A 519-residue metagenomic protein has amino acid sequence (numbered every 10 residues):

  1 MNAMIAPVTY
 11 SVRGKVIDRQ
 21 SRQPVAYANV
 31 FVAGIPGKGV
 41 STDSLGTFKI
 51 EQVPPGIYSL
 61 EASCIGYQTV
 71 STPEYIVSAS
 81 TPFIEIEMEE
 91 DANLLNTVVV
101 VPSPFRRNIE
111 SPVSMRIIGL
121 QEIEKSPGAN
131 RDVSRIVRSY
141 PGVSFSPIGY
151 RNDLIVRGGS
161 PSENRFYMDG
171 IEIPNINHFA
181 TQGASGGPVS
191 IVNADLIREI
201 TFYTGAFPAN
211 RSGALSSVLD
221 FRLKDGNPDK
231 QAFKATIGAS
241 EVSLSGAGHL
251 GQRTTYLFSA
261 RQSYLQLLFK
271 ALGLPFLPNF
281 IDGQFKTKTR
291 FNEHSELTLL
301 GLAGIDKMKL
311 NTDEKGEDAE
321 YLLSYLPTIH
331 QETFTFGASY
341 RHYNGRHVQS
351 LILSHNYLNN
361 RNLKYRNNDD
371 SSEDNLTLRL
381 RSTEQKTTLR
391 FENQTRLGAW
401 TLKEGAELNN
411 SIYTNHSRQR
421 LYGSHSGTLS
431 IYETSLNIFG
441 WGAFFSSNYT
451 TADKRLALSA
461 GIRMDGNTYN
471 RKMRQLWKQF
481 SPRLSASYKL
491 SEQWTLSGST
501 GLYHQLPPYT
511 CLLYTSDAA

Functional and structural regions predicted by a protein language model:
M1-I5, T9, K15-S21, A28-A33 (+4 more regions): Short, acidic, small-residue-rich periplasmic hinge/interaction motif at the N-terminus of Gram-negative outer-membrane
I35-T47: Short, acidic Ser/Thr/Gly-rich low-complexity loop/linker segments typical of extracellular and cell-surface proteins
K49-I57: Short Pro-Gly-centered beta-turn/loop motif in secreted/extracellular proteins
Q68, E74-I76, V101, F105-F207 (+2 more regions): Periplasmic N-terminal accessory/gating domains of Gram-negative outer-membrane beta-barrel systems
S162-N164, L196, D229-F233, Q252-Y256 (+5 more regions): Outer-envelope beta-barrel architecture signal
R165, E199-N210, S216-K224, Q231-P275 (+2 more regions): Predominantly transmembrane beta-strands of Gram-negative outer membrane beta-barrel pores used for transport
K288-D306, L326-M473: Face-selective signature of the C-terminal outer-membrane beta-barrel domain
Y514-A519: Conserved small/polar residues in nucleotide/adenosyl-binding loops
